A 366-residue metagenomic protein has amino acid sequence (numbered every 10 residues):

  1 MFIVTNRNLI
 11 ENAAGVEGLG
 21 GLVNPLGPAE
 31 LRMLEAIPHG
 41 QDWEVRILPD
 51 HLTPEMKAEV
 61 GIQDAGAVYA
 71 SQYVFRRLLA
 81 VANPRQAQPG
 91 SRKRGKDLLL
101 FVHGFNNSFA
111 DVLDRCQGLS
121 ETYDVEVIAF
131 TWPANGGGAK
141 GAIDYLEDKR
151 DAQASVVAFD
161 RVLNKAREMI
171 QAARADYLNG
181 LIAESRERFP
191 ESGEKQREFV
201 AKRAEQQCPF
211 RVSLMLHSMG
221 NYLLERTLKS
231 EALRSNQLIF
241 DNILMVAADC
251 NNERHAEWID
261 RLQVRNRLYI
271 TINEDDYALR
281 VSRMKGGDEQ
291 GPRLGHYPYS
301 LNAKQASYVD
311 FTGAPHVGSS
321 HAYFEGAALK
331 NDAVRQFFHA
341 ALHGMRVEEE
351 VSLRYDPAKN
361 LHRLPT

Functional and structural regions predicted by a protein language model:
M1-I62, L79, R92, L113 (+4 more regions): Lipolytic serine-hydrolase domain surface
K57-R85: Walker A/P-loop-proximal flanking segment of P-loop NTPase domains
G90-D97: Proline/glycine-enriched tight loop/beta-turn segments at coil->beta junctions that connect or precede beta-strands
D97-L99, V212: Generic beta-sheet signal
L100-G104, H217-S218, A247: The conserved beta1-alpha1 loop
G104-A110, N221: Gly/Ser/Thr-rich loops at beta-strand to alpha-helix junctions that form or flank small-molecule/cofactor-binding
F159, L216-G220, L224: Gly/Ala-rich beta-loop-alpha elbow adjacent to hydrolase catalytic centers
